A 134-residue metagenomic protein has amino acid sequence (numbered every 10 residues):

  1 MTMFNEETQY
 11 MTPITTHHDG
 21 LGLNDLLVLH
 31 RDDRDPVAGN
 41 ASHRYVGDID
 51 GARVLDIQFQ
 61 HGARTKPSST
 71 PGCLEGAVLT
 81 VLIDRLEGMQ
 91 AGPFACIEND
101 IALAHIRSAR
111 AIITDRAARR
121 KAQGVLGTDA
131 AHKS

Functional and structural regions predicted by a protein language model:
M1-L74, D129-S134: Long, non-catalytic architectural segments outside compact domain cores
E6-E7, E75, E87, E98: Glutamate identity and glutamate-enriched acidic tracts
I57, T70-M89: Short acidic, glycine/tyrosine-flanked loop/strand segments centered on an H-E-D-like triad
D84-G127: Short, compact, well-ordered microdomains
